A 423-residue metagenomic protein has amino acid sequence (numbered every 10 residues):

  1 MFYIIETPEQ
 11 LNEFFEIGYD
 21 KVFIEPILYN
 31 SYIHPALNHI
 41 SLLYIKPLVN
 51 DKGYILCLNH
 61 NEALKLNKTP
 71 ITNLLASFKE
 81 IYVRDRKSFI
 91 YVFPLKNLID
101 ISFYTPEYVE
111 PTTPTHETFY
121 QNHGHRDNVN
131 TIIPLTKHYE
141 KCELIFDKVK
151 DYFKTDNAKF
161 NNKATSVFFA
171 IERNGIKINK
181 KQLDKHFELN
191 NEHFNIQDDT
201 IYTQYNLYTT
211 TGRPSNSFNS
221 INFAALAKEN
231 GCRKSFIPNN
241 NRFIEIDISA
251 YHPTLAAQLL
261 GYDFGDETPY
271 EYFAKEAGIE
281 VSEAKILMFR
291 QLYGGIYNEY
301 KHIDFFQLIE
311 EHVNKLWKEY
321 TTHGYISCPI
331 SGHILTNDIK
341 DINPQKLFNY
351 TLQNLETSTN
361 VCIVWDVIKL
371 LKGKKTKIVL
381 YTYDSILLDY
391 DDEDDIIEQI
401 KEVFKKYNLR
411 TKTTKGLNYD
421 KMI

Functional and structural regions predicted by a protein language model:
F2-E9, G18-I24, N30-F153: Conserved DEDDh/DEDDy metal-dependent 3′-5′ exonuclease domain
F2-Y3, Y19, L28-D51, L58-L64 (+4 more regions): Acidic, glycine-rich two-metal-ion catalytic cores of nucleic acid-processing enzymes
E13-D20, T72-E80, F236-N240, E276-S282: Flexible, charged surface loops at secondary-structure boundaries
V83-R86, I246-I248, Q291, Y390: Short His-Asn-centered micro-motif
S88-Y91, K301, D394-D395: Short, charged/polar "capping" segments at the starts of alpha-helices and the immediately preceding loops
V92, K96-F153, N162-N174, A227-P344: Helical catalytic core of nucleic-acid polymerases
Q399-T411: A common structural junction motif
R410-I423: Short proline/glycine- and acidic-rich turn/helix-capping motifs at secondary-structure junctions
